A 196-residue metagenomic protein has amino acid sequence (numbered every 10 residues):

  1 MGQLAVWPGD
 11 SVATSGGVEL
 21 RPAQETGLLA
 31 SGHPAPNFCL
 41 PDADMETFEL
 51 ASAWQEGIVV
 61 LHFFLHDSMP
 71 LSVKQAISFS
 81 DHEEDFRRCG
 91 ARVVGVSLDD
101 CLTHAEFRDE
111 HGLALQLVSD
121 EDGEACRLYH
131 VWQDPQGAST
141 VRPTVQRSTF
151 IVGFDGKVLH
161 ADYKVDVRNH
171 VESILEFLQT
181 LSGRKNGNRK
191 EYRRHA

Functional and structural regions predicted by a protein language model:
M1-A196: Chalcogenol-based redox active-site neighborhoods
